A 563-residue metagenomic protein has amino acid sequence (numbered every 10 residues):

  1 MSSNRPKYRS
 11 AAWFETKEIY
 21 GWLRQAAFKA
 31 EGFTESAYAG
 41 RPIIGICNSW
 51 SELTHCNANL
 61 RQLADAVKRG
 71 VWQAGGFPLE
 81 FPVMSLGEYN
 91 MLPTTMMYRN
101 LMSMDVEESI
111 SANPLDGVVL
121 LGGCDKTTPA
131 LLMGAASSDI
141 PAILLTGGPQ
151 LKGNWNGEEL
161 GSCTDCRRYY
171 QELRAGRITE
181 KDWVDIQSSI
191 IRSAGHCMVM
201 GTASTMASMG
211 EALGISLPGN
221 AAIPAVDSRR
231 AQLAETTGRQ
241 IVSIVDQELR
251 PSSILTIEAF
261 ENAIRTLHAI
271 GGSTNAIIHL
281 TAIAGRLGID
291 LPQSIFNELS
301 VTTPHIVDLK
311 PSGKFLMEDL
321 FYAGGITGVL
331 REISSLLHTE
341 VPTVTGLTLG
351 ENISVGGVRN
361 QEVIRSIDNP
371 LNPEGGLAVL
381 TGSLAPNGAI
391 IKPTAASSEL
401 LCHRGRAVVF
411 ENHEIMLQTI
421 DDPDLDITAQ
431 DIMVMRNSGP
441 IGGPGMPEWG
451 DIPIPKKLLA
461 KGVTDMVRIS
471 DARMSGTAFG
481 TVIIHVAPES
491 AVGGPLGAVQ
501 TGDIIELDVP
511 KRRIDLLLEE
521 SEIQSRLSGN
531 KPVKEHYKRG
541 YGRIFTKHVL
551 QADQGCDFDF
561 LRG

Functional and structural regions predicted by a protein language model:
S2-E52, C56-A58, L63-M84, Y89 (+5 more regions): Catalytic or ion-coupling anion/metal-binding cores of large enzyme and transporter domains
L101-N113: Short, well-structured alpha-helical segments in soluble
I110-L131, A142-T146: A short, small-residue-rich loop immediately preceding and capping a beta-strand
